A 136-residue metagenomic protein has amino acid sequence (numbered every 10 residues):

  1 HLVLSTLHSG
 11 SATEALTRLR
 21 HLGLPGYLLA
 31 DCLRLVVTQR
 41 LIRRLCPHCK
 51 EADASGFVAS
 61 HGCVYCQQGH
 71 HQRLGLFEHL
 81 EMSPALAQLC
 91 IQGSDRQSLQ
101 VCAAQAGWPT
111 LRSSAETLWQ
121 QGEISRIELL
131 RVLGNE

Functional and structural regions predicted by a protein language model:
H1-E136: Short, flexible helix-loop junctions that flank or precede catalytic/ligand sites
